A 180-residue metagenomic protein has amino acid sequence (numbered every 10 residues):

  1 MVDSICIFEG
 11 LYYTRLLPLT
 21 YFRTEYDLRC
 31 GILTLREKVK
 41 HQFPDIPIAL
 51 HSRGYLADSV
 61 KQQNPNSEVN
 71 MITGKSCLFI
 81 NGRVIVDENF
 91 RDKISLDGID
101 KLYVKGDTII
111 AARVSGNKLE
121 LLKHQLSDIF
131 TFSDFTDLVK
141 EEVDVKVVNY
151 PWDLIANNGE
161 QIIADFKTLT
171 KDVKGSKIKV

Functional and structural regions predicted by a protein language model:
M1-V180: Terminal amphipathic alpha-helical/low-complexity segments used for targeting or macromolecular assembly
